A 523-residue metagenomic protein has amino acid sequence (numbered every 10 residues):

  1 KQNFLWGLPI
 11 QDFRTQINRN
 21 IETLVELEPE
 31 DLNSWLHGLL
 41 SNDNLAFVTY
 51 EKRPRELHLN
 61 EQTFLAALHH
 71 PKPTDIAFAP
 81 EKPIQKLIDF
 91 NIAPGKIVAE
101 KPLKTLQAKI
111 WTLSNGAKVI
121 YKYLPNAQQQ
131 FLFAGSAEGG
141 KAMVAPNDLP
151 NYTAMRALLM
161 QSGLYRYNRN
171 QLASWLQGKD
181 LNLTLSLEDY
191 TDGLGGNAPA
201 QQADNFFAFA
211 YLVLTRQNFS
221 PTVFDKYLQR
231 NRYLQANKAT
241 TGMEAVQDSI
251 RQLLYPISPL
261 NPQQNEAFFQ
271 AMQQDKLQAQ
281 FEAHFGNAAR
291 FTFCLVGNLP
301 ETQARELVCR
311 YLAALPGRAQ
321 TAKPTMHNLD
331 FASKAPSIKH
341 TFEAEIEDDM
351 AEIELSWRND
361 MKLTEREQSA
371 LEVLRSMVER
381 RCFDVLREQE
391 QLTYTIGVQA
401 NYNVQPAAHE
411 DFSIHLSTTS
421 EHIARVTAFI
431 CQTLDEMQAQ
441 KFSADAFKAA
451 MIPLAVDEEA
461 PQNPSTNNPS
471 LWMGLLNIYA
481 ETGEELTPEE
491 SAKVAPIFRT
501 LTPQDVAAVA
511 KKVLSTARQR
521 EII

Functional and structural regions predicted by a protein language model:
K1-E26, N44-E51, A127-M160, L164-R216 (+6 more regions): M16 family metallopeptidases and their MPP-like homologs
Q2-P146, A279, A289-D360, Q368 (+2 more regions): Proteolytic maturation boundary segments
Q270-D275, A279-Q280: A small/polar active-site loop signature that marks catalytic segments
A283-N287: Glycine-rich phosphate/diphosphate-binding loops that line cofactor/substrate pockets in enzymes
V378-E379: Short Ser/Thr-interspersed hydrophobic loop/turn segments at strand-loop and sheet-helix junctions that line or gate
